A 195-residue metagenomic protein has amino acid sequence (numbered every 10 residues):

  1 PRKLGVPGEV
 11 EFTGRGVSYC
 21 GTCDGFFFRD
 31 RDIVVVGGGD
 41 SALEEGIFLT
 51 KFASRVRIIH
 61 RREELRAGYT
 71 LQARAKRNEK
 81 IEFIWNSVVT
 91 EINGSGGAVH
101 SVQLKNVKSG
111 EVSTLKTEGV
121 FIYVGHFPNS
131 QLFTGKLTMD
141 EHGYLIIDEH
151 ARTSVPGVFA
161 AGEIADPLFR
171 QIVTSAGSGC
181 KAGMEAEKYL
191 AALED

Functional and structural regions predicted by a protein language model:
P1-K3: Conserved N-terminal helical subregion
G5, V10-F27, I122-T174, S178 (+1 more regions): FAD-site-proximal beta/loop scaffold in flavoenzymes
G37-G39: Glycine-rich Rossmann-fold phosphate-binding loop(s) that bind the pyrophosphate of adenine dinucleotide cofactors
A42-L43: N-terminal Rossmann-fold NAD(P) dinucleotide-binding loop
K51-E149, K188-D195: A Rossmann-like FAD-binding core segment of flavoenzymes
